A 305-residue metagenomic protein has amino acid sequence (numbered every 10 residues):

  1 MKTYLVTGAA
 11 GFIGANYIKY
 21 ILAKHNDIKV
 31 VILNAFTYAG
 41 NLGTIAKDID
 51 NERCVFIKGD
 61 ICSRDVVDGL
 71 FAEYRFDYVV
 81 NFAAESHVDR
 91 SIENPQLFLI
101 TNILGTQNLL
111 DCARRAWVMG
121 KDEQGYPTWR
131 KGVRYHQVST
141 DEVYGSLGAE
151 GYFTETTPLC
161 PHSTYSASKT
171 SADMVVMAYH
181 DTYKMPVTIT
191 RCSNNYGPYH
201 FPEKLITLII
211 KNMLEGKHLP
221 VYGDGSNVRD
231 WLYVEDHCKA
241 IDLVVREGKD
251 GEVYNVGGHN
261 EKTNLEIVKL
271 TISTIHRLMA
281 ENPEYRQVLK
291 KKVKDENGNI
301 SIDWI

Functional and structural regions predicted by a protein language model:
M1-N195, E235, K269, T274: N-terminal Rossmann-like NAD(P)+-binding domain of SDR-like oxidoreductases, especially those catalyzing
Y4, Y17, K24, V30 (+4 more regions): C-terminal substrate-binding subdomain of Rossmann-fold SDR/epimerase-dehydratase oxidoreductases
D48, P202-I210: A glycine/serine/threonine-rich, flexible loop-to-helix segment that serves as the NAD(P) cofactor-binding "lid"
P95, P202-E203, G248: Active-site loop immediately N-terminal to the catalytic Tyr-X3-Lys motif of short-chain dehydrogenase/reductase
L147-G148, P198-Y199, K204: Short beta-loop-alpha junction of Rossmann-like oxidoreductase domains
G197, F201, D230-Y233: Active-site helix-initiating loop/hinge in glycosyltransferases
